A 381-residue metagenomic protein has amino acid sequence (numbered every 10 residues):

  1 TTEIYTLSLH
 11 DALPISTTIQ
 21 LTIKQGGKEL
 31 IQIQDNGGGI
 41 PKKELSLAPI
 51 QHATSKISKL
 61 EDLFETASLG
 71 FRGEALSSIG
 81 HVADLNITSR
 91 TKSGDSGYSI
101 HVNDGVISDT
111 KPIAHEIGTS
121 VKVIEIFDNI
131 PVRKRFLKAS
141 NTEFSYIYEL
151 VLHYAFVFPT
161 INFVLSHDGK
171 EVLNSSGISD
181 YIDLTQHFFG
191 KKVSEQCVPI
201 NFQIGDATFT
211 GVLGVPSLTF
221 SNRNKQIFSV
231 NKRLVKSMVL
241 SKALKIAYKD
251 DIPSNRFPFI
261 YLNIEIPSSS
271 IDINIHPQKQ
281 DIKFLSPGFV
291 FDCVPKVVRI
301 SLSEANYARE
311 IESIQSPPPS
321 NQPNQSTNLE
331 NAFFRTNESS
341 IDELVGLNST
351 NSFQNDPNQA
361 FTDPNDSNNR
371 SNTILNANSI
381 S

Functional and structural regions predicted by a protein language model:
T1-L7: Short, exposed "boundary/linker" segments that immediately precede the start of a downstream structural module
S8, A12-F353, A360-D363, S371-S381: N-terminal phosphate-binding caps/lids of nucleotide- and nucleic-acid-binding domains
